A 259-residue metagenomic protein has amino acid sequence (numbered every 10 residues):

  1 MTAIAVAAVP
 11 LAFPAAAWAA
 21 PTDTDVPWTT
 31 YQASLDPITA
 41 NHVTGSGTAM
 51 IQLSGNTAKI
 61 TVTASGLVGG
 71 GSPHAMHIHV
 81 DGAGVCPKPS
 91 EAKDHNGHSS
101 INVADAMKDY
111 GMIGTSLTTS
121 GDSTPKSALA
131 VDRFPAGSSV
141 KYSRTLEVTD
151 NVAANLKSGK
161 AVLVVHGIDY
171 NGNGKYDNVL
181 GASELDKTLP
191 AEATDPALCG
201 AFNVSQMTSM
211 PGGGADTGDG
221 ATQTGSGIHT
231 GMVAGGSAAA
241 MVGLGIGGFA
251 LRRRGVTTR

Functional and structural regions predicted by a protein language model:
M1-T257: N-terminal leader/targeting pre-sequences
